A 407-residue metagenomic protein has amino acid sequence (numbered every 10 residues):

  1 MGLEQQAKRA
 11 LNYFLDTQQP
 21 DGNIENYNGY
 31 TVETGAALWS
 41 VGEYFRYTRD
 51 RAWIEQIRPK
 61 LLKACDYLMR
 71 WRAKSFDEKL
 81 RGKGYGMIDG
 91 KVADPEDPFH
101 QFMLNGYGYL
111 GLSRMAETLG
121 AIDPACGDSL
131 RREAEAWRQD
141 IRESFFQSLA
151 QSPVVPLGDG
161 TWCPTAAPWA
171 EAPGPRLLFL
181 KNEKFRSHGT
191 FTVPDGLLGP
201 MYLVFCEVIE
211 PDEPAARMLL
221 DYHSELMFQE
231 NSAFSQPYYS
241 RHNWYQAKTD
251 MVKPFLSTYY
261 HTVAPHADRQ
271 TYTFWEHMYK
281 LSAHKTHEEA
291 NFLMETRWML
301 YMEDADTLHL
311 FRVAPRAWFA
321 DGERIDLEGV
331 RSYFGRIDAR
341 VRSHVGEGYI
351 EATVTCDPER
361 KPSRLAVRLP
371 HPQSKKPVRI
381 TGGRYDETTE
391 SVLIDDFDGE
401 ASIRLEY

Functional and structural regions predicted by a protein language model:
M1-I24, T34, E55, P59-L62 (+7 more regions): Active-site core of glycosidic bond-cleaving carbohydrate-active enzymes
P20, A36, S40-Y47: Hydrophobic/aromatic-rich effector regions of fungal transcription factors
Y27-E33, Y85: Short, solvent-exposed turn/loop segments enriched in Gly/Ser/Thr/Pro and often Arg
V41-E43, I54-K83: Active-site cavity-forming subdomains of large catalytic enzyme subunits
T48-I54: Short, polar/flexible loop-turn hinges at active-site or ligand-entry regions and domain interfaces
G82-P98: Aromatic- and acidic-residue-enriched carbohydrate-binding clefts of CAZyme catalytic domains
K253-Y407: Non-catalytic C-terminal accessory modules of carbohydrate-active enzymes
